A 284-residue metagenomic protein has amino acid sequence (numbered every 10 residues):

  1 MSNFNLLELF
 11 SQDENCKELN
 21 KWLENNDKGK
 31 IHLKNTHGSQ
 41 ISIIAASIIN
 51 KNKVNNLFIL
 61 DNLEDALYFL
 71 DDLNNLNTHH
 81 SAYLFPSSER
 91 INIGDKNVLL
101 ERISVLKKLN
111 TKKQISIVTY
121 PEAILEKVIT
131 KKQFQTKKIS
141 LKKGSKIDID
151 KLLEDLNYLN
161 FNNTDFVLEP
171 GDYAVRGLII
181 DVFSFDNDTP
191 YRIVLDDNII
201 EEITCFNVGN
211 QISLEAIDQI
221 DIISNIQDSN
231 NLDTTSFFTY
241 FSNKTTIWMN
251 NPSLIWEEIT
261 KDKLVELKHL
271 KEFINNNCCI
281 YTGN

Functional and structural regions predicted by a protein language model:
M1-N284: ASCE RecA-like P-loop NTPase motor cores that couple ATP hydrolysis to mechanical translocation on nucleic acids
